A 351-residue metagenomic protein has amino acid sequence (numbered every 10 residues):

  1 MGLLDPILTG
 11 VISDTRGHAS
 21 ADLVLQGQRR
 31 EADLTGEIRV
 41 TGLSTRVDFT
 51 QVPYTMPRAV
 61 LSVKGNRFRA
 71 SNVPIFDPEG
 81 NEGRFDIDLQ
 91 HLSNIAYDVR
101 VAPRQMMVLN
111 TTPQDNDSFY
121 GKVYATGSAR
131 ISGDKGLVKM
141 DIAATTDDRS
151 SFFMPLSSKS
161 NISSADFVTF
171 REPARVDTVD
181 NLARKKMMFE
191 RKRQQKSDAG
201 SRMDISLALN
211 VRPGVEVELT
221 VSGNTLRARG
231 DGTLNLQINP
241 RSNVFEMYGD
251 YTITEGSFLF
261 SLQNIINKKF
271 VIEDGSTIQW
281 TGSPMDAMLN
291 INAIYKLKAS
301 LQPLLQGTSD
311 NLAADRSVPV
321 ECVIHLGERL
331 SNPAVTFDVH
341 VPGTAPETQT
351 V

Functional and structural regions predicted by a protein language model:
G2-P6, G10-D22, T35, R39-V351: Strand-loop-strand
R30: Extracellular acidic loop/turn motifs
